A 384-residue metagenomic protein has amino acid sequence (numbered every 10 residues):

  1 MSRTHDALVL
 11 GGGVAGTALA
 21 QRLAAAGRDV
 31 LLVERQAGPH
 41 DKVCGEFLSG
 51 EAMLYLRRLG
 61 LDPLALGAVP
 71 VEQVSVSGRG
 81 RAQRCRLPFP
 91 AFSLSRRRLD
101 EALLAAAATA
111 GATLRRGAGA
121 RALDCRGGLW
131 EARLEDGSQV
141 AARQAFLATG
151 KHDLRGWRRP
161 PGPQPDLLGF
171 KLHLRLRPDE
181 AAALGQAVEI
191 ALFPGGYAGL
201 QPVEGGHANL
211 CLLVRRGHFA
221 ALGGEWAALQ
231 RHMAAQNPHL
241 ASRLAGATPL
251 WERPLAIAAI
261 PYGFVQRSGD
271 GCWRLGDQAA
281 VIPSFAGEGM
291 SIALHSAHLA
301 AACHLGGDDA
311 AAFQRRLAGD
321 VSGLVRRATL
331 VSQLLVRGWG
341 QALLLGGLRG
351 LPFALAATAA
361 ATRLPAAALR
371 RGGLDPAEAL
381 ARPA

Functional and structural regions predicted by a protein language model:
M1-A15: Beta1/beta-strand and adjacent pyrophosphate-binding region of the FAD-binding site in flavoprotein oxidoreductases
Q21-C44: Glycine-rich FAD pyrophosphate-binding loop
A37-R57, V71: Conserved N-terminal glycine-rich FAD pyrophosphate-binding loop of Rossmann-like flavoproteins
M53-L104: A conserved beta-strand/loop capping segment in the N-terminal third of enzymes that catalyze redox or closely related
L56, M290-G307, F313: An active-site-proximal "capping" alpha-helix that borders the catalytic cofactor pocket
A106-L240: Predominantly flavin-linked oxidoreductase catalytic cores and closely associated redox partners
A122, Q139, A220-A300: FAD/FMN-dependent oxidoreductases across multiple families
A302-A384: C-terminal helical "tail/cap" subdomain of flavin- and related membrane-associated enzymes
